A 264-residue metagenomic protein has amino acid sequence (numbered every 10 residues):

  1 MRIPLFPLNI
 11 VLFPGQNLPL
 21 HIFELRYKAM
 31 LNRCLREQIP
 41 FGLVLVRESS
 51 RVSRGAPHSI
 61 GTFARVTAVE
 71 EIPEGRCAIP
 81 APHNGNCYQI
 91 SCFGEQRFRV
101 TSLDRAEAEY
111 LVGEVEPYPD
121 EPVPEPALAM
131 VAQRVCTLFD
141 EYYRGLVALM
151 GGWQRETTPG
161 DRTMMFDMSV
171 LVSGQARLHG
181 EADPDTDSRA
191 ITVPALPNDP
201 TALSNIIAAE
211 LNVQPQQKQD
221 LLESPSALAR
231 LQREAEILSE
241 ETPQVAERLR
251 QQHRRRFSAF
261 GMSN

Functional and structural regions predicted by a protein language model:
M1-N264: N-terminal low-complexity, acidic/polar interaction/targeting segments
